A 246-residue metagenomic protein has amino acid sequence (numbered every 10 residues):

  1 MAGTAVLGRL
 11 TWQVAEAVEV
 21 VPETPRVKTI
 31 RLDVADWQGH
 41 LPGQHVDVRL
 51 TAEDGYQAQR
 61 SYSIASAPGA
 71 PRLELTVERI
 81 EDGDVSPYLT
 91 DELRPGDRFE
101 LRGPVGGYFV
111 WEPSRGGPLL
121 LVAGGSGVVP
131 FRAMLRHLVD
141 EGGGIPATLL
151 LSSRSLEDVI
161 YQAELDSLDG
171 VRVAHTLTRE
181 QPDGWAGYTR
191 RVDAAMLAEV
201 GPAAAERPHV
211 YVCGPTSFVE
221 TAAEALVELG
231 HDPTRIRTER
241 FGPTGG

Functional and structural regions predicted by a protein language model:
A2, L7-T11, I145-G246: Reductase modules of NAD(P)H-dependent flavoproteins
A2-D97, S153-S155, T176-E180: Ferredoxin-reductase
G43, G127, P215: Short, conserved phosphate/pyrophosphate- and ester-handling motifs at nucleotide-, phospho-/glycolipid
R79, G103, A123, R132 (+2 more regions): Short, structured patches in soluble enzyme cores that scaffold and shape functional sites
P104-R115: A short, basic/flexible loop-to-alpha-helix module at the beginning of a structural domain
S126-F131, F218: Hydrophobic/small residue at the entry helix of a nucleotide-binding pocket
P130-D140: Histidine-anchored nucleotide/phosphate-binding helix
